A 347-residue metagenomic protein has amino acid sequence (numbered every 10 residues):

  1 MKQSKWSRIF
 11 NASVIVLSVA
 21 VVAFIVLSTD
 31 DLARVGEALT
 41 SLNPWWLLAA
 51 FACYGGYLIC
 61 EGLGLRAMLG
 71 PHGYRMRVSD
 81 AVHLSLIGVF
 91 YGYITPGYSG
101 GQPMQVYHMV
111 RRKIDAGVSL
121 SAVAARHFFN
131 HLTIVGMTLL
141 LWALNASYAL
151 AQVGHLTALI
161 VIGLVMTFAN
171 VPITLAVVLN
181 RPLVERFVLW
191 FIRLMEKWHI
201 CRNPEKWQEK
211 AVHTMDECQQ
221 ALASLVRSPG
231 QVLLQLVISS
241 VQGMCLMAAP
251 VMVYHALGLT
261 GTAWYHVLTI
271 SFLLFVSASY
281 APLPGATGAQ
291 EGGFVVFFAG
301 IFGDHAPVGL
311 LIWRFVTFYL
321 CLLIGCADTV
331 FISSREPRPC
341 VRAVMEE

Functional and structural regions predicted by a protein language model:
M1-E37, G88-N203, L283, T287-E347: Transmembrane helix-loop-helix hairpins in multi-pass inner-membrane proteins
S7-N11, A50-Y54, R126, Q231-Q242: Alpha-helical segments in transporter systems
A33-S41, T214-V226: A short amphipathic helical element positioned immediately N-terminal to and/or at the very start of a transmembrane
E37-L48, Q152-I162, R227-L233: Juxtamembrane helix-entry segments on the extracytoplasmic side of multipass membrane proteins
E61-M68, Q105, L246-V253, F272-L273 (+2 more regions): Hydrophobic/aromatic residues in alpha-helical transmembrane segments
G62-L86, V253-I270: Membrane-embedded helical hairpins/re-entrant loop segments and their flanking transmembrane helices within multi-pass
K197-C218: Short, membrane-interfacial amphipathic segments enriched in basic
A221-V276: Transmembrane helical segments that form the transport core of multi-pass membrane transport proteins
